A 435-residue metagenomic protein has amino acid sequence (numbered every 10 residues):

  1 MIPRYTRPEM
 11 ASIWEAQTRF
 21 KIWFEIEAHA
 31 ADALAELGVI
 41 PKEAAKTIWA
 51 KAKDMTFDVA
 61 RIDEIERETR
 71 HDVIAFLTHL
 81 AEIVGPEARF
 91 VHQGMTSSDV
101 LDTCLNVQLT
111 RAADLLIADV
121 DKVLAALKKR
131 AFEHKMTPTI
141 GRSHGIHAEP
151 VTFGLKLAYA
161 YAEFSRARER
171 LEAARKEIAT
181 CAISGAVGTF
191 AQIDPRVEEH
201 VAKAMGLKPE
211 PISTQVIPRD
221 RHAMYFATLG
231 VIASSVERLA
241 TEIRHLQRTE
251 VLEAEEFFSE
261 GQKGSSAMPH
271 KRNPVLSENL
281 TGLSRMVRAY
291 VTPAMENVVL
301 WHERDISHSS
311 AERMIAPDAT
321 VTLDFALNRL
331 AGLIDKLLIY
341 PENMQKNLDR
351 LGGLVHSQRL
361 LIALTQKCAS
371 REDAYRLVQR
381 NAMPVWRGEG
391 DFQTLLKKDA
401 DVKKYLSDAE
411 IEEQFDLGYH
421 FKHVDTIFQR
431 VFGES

Functional and structural regions predicted by a protein language model:
M1-S184, F190, D194-H200, P209 (+3 more regions): A helix-coil-helix interface module used to build multimeric assemblies and to scaffold catalytic/cofactor sites
M1-T18, M55, E68, A75 (+1 more regions): Catalytic-core signal marking the mid-to-C-terminal active-site face
A35, V39, K128, F132 (+7 more regions): Hydrophobic/aromatic-lined pockets within catalytic cores
T110-D121, K128, A158-Y161, S165 (+7 more regions): Short amphipathic alpha-helical segments with heptad-repeat character
R130, H134-T137, L171-A174, I178 (+6 more regions): Hydrophobic stripe of amphipathic alpha-helices that form coiled-coil interfaces
L155, A223-V231, R359-K367: Short, well-ordered beta-strand elements within core beta-sheets of diverse protein domains
T189, A202, P209-V216, Q345 (+3 more regions): A structural signal for small-residue-enriched, beta-sheet-centric alpha/beta enzyme cores and oligomeric scaffold folds
E198-V291: Acidic, glycine-rich loop-and-beta core segments that form the ion-binding/anion-interacting portion of active sites
